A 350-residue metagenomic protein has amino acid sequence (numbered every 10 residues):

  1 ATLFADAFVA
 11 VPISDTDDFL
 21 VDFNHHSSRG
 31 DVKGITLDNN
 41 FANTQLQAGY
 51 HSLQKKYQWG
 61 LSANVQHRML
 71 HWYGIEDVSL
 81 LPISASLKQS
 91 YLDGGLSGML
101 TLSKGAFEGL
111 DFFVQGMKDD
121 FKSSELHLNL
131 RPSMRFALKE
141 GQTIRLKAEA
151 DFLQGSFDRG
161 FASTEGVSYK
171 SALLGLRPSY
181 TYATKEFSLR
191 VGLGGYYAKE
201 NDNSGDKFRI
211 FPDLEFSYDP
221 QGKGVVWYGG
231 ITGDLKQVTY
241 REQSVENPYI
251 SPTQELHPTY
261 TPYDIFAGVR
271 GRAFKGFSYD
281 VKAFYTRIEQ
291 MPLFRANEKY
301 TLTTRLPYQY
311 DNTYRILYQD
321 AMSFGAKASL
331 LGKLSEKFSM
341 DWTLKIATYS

Functional and structural regions predicted by a protein language model:
A1, F23-H25, L61-M69, L110-G116 (+6 more regions): Transmembrane beta-barrel strands of outer-membrane/channel proteins
A1-G34, D38-L46, Y57: Outer-membrane beta-barrel translocator/receptor signature
A7-V11, L46-S52, G94-L102, L130-F136 (+6 more regions): Residues on the lipid-exposed face of transmembrane beta-strands in outer-membrane beta-barrel proteins
T16-F19, K56-G60, S103-L110, L138-L146 (+5 more regions): Repeated loop/turn-to-beta-strand initiation elements of outer-membrane beta-barrel proteins
S28-H51, W59-H127, F157: Flexible loop and strand-edge segments within Gram-negative outer membrane beta-barrel domains
V32-L37, H71-L80, F121-H127, S156-V167 (+4 more regions): Outer-membrane beta-barrel translocator domains and adjoining extracellular loop/strand segments of Gram-negative
T36-N43, S84-L92, D120-H127, T164-A172 (+4 more regions): Replace "Gram-negative outer membrane beta-barrel proteins" with "bacterial and organellar outer membrane beta-barrel
S188-G192, Y196-S350: Exposed, low-structure sequence patches enriched in small/polar residues
